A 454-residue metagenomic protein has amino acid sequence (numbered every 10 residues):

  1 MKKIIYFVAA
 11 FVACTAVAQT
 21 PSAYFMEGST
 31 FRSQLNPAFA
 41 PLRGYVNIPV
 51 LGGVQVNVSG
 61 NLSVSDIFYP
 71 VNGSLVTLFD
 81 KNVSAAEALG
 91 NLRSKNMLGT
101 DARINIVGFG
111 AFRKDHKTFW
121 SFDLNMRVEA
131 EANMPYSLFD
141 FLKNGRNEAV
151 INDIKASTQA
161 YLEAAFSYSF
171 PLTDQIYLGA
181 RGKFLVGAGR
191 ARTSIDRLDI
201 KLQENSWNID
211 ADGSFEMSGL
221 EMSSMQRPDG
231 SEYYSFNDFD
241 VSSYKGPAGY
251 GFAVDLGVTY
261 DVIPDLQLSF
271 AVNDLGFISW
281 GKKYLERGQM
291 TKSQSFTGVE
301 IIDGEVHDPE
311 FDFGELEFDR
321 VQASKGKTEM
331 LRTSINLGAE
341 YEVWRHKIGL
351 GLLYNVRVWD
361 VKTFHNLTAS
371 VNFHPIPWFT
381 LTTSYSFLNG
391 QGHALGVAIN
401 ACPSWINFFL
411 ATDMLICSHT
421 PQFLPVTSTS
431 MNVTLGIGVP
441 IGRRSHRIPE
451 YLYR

Functional and structural regions predicted by a protein language model:
M1-A23, A339: Bacterial Sec-dependent N-terminal signal peptides
Q19-R454: Subset of outer-membrane beta-barrel
